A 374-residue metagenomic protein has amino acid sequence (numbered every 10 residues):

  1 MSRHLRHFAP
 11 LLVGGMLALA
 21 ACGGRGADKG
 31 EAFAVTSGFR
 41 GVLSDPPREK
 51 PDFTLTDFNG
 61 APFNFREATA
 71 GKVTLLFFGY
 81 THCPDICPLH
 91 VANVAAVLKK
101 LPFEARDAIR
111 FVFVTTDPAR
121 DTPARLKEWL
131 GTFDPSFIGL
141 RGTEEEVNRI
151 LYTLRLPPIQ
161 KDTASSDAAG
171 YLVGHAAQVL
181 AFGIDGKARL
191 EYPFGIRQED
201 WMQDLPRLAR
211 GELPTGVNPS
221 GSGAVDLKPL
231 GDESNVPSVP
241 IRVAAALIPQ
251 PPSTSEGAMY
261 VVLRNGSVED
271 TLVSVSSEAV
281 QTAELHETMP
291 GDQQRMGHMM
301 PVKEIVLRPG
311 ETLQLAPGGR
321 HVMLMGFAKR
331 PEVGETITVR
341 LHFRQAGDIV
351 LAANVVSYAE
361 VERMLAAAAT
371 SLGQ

Functional and structural regions predicted by a protein language model:
M1-T56, L208, E212-V225: N-terminal targeting signals for export/organelle localization
K50-P51, T74, A176-A177: Short loop/turn microsegments at loop-to-beta-strand junctions
F63-N64, R189: Generic structural signal for well-ordered beta-strand positions
F65-H90, V94: Short active-site neighborhood of thiol/selenol oxidoreductases, capturing the structured segment around
L89-I150: Structural microenvironment flanking redox-active thiols in thiol-disulfide oxidoreductases
E146-D204: Thiol/disulfide oxidoreductase modules built on the thioredoxin-like
A224-G373: Compact, glycine-rich, soluble single-domain proteins
